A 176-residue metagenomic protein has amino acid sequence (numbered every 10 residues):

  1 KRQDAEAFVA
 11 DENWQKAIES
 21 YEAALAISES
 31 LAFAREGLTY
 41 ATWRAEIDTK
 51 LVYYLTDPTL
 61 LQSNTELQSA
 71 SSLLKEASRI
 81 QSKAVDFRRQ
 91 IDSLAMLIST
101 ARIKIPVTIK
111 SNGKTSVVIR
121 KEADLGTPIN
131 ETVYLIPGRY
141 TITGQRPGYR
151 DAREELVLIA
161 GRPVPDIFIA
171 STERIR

Functional and structural regions predicted by a protein language model:
Q3, A10-E19, A23-E29, E36-E46 (+2 more regions): Short loop/turn and low-complexity linker motifs enriched in small/turn-promoting residues
